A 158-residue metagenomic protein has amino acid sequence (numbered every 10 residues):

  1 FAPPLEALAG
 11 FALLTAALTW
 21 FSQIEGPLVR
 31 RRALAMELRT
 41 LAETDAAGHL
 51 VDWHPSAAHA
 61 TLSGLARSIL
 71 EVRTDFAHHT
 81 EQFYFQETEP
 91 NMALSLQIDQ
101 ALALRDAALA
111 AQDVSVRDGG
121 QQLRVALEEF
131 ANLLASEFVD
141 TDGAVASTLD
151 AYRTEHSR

Functional and structural regions predicted by a protein language model:
F1-A33: Pore domain of cation channels
G26-A46: Cytosolic juxtamembrane regulatory segments of membrane proteins
R39-R158: Soluble C-terminal extramembrane regulatory/interaction domains of multi-pass membrane proteins
